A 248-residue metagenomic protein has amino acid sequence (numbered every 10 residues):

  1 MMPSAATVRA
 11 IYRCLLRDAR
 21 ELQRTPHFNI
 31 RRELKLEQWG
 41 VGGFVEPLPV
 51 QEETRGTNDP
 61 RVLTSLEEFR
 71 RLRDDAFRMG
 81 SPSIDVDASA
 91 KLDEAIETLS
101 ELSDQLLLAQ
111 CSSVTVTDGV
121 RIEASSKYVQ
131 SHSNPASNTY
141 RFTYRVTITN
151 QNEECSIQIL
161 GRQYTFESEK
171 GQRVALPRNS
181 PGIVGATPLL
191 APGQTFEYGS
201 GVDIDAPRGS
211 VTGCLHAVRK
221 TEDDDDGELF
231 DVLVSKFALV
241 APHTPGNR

Functional and structural regions predicted by a protein language model:
M1-R121, K127-V129: Intrinsically disordered, low-complexity, basic-enriched segments
E123, T147, Q158, T165 (+3 more regions): Beta-strand cores of modular interaction/reader domains in eukaryotic scaffold and signaling proteins, especially PDZ
Y128-R141, N152-C155, P188-P192, I204-A206: Short, solvent-exposed beta-strand/turn "edge" segments of beta-rich domains on protein surfaces
T139-R145, T212: Short, solvent-exposed loop/turn segments enriched in Ser/Thr/Gly
E154-V174, A217: Short acidic, flexible loop segments centered on an aromatic residue
S168, V184-T195, A238-R248: Short, surface-exposed linear segments at secondary-structure transitions and domain or protein termini
R173-R208: Intrinsically disordered, low-complexity Pro/Gly/Ser/Thr-rich segments with frequent PxxP/GP/PP motifs and embedded
G201-R248: Terminal connector regions
